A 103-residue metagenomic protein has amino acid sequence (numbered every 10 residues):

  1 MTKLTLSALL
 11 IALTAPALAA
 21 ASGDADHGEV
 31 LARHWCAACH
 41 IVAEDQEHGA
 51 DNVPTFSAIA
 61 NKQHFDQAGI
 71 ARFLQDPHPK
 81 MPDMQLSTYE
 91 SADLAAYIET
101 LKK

Functional and structural regions predicted by a protein language model:
T2-L10: Sec-dependent signal peptide recognition, specifically the positively charged N-region followed immediately by
A15-A21: Sec/Tat signal peptide C-region and signal peptidase I cleavage site
S22-N52, P77-P79, T100-K103: Periplasmic/extracellular electron-transfer cofactor-ligation site, primarily the c-type cytochrome heme-c attachment
D26, H64, Q85-Y89: Soluble non-cytosolic domains of exported or imported proteins
E29, E44-A71: Gly/Gly-Pro-rich "capping" loops immediately C-terminal to redox-active cysteine motifs in periplasmic/lumenal
Q67-Q75, A92-A95: An amphipathic alpha-helix signature
Q85-K103: C-terminal capping alpha-helices of c-type cytochrome domains
